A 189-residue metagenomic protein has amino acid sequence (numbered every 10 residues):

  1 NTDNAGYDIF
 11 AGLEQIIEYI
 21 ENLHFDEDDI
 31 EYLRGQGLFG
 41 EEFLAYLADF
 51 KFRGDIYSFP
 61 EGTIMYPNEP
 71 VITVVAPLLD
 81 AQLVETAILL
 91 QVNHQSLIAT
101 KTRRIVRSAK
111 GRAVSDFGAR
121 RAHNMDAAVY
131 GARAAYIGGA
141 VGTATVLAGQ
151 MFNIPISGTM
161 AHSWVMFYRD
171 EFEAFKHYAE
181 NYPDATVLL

Functional and structural regions predicted by a protein language model:
N1-D184: Ordered alpha/beta subdomains of enzyme catalytic regions
L189: Catalytic core of soluble alpha/beta enzymes
